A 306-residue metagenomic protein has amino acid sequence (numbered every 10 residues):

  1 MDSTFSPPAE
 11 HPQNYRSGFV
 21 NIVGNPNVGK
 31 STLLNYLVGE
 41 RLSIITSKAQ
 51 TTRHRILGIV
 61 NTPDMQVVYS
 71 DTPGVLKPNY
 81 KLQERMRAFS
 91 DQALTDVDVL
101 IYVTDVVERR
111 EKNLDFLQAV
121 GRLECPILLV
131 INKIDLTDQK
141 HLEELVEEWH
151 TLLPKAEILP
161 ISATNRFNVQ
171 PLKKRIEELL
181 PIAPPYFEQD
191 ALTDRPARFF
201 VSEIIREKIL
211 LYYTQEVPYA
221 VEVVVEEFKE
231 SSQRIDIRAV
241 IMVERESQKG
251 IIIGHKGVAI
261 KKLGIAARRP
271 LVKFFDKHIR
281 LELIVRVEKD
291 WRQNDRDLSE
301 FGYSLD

Functional and structural regions predicted by a protein language model:
D2-A88, Q92-L94: Conserved G1/Walker A P-loop phosphate-binding module
G29, N168, A259: Conserved glycine(s) of the Walker
E40, I59-P63, V97-L100, V107 (+7 more regions): Conserved, well-folded catalytic cores of nucleic-acid-processing and energy-transducing macromolecular machines
T52, V75-K77, R109-R110, T137-D138 (+1 more regions): Catalytic P-loop NTPase motifs of RecA-like helicase/translocase cores
D64, R85-I158, K229-S231: Conserved C-terminal guanine-recognition region of P-loop GTPase G domains, centered on the G4
D71, N132, S162: Active-site glycine-centered loops adjacent to acidic/histidine catalytic or metal-binding residues that shape
P126, D135-T193, A197: Canonical P-loop GTPase G-domain recognition
A197-D306: P-loop NTP-binding site
